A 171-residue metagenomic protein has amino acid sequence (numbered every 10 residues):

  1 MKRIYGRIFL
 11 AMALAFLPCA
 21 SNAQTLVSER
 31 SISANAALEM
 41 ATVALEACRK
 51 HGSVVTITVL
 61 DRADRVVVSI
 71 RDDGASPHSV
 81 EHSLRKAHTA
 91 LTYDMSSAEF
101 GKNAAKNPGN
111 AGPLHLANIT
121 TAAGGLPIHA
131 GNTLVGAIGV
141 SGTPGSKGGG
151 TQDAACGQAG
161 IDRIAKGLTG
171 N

Functional and structural regions predicted by a protein language model:
M1-L10: Bacterial N-terminal signal peptides that target proteins for export
P18-A20: N-terminal signal peptide c-region/cleavage motif recognized by signal peptidases
A23-N171: Flexible, solvent-exposed loop/hinge segments and secondary-structure transition points
